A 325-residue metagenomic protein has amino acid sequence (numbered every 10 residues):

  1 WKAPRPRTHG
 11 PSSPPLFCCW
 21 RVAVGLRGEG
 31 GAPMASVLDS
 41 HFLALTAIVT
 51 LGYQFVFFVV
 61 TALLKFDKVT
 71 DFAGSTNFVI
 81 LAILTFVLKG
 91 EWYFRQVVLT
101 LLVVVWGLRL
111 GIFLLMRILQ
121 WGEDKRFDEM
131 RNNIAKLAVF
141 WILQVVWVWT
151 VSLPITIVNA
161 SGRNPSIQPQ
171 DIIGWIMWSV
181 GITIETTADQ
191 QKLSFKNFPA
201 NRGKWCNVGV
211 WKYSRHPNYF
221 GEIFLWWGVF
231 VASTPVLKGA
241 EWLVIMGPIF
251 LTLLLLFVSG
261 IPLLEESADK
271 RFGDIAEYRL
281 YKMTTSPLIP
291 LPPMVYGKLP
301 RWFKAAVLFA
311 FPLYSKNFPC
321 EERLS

Functional and structural regions predicted by a protein language model:
C18-C19: Cysteine-centered motifs
G25-D39: Short, strongly hydrophobic alpha-helical membrane anchors
V37-Q54, N77-G107, V151-Q191, K196-S325: Hydrophobic transmembrane alpha-helices
F55-L64, I112-M116: C-terminal ends of transmembrane helices
L64-V79, G122-F140, K204-W211: Juxtamembrane helix-capping/reentrant segments at transmembrane boundaries
F94-R131: A basic- and aromatic-enriched beta-loop-alpha substructure that forms the phosphate/nucleotide- and DNA/RNA-contacting
L110-R117, V148-V151, D189: Alpha-helical transmembrane segments and their lipid-water interface positions in multi-pass membrane proteins
K136-V148, R215-E222: Select subsegments of transmembrane alpha-helices in polytopic membrane proteins, especially boundary-proximal
